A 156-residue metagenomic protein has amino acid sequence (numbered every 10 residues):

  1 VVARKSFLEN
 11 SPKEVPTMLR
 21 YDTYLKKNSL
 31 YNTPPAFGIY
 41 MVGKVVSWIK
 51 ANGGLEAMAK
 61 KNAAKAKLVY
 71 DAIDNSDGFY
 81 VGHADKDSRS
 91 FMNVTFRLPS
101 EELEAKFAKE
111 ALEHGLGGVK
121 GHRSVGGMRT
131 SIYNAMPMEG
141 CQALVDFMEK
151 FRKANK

Functional and structural regions predicted by a protein language model:
V2-Y70, D85, A154-K156: Active-site C-terminal subdomain of aminotransferase-like
A3, F96-S100, I132-N134: Short beta-strand-to-loop capping motifs
W48, G82-D87, V119-H122: Short, flexible, solvent-exposed loop/turn segments with mixed acidic/basic and small polar residues
I73-Y80, A111-G117: Short amphipathic beta-strand starts and helix->beta connectors
Y80-A111: Conserved PLP-binding catalytic core of the aspartate aminotransferase-like
A105-H114, A143-E149: Short amphipathic alpha-helices in soluble, non-transmembrane regions that often serve as interface/regulatory elements
H114-I132: Conserved PLP cofactor-binding pocket of PLP-dependent enzymes
G126-K156: PLP-dependent enzyme catalytic core of the Aspartate aminotransferase-like
